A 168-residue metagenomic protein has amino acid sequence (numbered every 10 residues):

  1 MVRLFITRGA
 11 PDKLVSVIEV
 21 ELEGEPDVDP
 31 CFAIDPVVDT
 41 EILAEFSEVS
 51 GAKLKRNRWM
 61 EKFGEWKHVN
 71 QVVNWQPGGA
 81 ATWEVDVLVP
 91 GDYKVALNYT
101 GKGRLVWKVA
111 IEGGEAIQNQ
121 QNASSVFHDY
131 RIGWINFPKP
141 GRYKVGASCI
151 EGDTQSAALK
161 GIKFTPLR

Functional and structural regions predicted by a protein language model:
V2-R168: Extracytoplasmic
